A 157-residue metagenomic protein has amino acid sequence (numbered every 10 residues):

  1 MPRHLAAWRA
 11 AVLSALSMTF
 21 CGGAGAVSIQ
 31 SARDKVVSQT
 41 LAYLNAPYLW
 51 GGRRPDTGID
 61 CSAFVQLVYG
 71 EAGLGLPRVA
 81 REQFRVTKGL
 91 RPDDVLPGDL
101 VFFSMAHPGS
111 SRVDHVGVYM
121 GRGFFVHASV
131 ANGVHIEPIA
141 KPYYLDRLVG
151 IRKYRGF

Functional and structural regions predicted by a protein language model:
M1-H4: N-terminal secretory signal peptides that target proteins for export/translocation
A10-T19: Bacterial N-terminal signal peptides
C21-G23: N-terminal Sec signal peptide cleavage junction
G25-S38, L49, R53, L74 (+2 more regions): Aromatic- and glycine-rich peptidoglycan recognition patches
L41: Mature N-terminal segment immediately following signal peptide/propeptide cleavage in secreted/periplasmic
A46-P97, H107-P108, V149: Catalytic cysteine-centered active-site loop
